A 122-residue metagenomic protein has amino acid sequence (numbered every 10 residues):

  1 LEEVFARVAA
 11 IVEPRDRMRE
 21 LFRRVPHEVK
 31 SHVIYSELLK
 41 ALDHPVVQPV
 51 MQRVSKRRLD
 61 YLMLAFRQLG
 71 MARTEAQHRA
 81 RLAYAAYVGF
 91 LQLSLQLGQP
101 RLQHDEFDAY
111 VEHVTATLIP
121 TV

Functional and structural regions predicted by a protein language model:
L1, V29-V33, L62, F90-G98: Short amphipathic alpha-helical interaction/hinge segments
E2-Y35, A83: Hydrophobic alpha-helical connector segments
E3, R7, R24, R57 (+3 more regions): Solvent-exposed, charged/polar functional surfaces in cytosolic regulatory/catalytic domains
V8, L39, S94-G98: Secondary-structure edge/capping motif, primarily at the C-terminal ends of alpha-helices and the immediately following
E28, A41, A86: Conserved catalytic core of Hanks-type protein kinase domains
E28-H32, P45-G70, H78-R81: Amphipathic alpha-helical packing segments from all-alpha helical-bundle domains
Y35-A41: Generic transmembrane alpha-helix motif of multi-pass integral membrane proteins
Q48, R67-V122: Hydrophobic/aromatic-rich alpha-helical bundle segments in the mid-to-C-terminal region
